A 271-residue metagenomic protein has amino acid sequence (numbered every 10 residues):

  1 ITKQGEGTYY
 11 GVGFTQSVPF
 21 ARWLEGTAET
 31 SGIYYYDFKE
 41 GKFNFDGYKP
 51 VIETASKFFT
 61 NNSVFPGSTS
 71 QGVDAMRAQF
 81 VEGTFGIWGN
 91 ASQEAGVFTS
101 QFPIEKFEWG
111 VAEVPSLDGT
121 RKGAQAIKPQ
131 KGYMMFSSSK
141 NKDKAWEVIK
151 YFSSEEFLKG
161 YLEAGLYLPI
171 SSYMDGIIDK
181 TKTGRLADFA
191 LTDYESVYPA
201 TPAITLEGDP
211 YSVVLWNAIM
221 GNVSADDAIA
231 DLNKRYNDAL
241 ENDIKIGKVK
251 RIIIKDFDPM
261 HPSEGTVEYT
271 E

Functional and structural regions predicted by a protein language model:
I1-G41, F85: Extracytoplasmic/periplasmic solute-binding protein
T2-Q16, S154-G165, N237-I252: Bilobed periplasmic-binding protein-like "clamshell/Venus-flytrap" ligand-binding domains
F38-T69, V114-L117, K234: Glycine-centered hinge/linker elements that transmit conformational signals in sensory and ligand-binding systems
N61-S63, S100-L166, A200, V213 (+1 more regions): Extracytoplasmic/periplasmic substrate-recognition and gating elements
G67-E82: Short helix-initiation/N-cap motifs at beta->coil->alpha
V73, N90-F98, Q130-K131: Beta->alpha turn/N-cap motifs
G86-A91, G110: Paired acidic/hydrophobic, glycine-rich loop segments that form the ligand-binding mouth/hinge of periplasmic-binding
W109-S116, L162-I219, N242-K245, V249-E271: Long, aromatic- and glycine/proline-rich binding clefts that accommodate carbohydrate-like moieties
